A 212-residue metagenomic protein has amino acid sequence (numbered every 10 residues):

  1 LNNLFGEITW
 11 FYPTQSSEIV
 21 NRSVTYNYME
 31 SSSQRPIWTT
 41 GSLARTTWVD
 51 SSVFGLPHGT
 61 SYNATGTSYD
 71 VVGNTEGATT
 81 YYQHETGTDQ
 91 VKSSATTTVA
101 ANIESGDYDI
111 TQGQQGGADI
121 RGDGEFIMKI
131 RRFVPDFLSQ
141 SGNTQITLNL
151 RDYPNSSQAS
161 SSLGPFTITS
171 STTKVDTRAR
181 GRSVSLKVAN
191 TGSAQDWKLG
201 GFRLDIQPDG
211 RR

Functional and structural regions predicted by a protein language model:
L1-R212: Beta-sheet repeat architectures centered on beta-propellers
